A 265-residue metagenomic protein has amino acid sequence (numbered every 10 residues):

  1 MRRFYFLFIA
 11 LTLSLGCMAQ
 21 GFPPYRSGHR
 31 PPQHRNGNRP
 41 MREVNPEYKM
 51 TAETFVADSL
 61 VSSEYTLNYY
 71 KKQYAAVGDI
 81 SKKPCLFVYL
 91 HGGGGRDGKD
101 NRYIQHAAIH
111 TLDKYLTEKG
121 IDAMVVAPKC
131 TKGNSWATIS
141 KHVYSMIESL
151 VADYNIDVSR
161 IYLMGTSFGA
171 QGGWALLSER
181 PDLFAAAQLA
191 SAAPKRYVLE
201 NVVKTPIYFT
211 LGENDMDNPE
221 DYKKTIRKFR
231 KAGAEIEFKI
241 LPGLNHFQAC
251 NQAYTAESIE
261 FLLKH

Functional and structural regions predicted by a protein language model:
F4-L13: Sec-dependent N-terminal signal peptides
A19-C85, T166, T225-R227, I236: A domain-start/cap signature at the N-terminus of enzymes
F22-R35, R39, V198, P206-T210 (+1 more regions): C-terminal catalytic histidine-bearing segment of alpha/beta-hydrolase fold enzymes
A75-K82, T131-S167: Gly/Ser-rich "nucleophile elbow"/oxyanion-hole loop immediately N-terminal to the catalytic nucleophile in hydrolases
K82-L86, G120-M124, D157-I161, R180-A186 (+2 more regions): Loop/turn elements at helix/coil->beta-strand transitions in domains of secreted/extracellular proteins
P84-L86, L90-Y144: Active-site machinery of serine-nucleophile hydrolases
E148, A152-D153, S159-K204: Primarily recognizes the serine-hydrolase "nucleophile elbow" in alpha/beta-hydrolase and SGNH/GDSL folds
